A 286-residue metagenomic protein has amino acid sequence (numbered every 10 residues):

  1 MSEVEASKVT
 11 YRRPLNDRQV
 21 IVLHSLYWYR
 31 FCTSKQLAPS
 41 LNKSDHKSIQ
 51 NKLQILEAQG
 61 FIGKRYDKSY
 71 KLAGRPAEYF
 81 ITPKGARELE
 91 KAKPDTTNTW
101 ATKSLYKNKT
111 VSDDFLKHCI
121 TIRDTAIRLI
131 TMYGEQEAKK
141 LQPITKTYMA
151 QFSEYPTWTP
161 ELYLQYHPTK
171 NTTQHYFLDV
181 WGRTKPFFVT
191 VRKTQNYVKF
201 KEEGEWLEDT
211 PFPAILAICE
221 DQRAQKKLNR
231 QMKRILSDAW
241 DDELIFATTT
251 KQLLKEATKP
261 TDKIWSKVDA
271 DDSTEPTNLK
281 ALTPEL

Functional and structural regions predicted by a protein language model:
M1-K109: Nuclease-adjacent, charged terminal/linker segments that flank catalytic cores
P14, L23, E208-A214, C219-L286: Non-catalytic C-terminal interaction segments of nucleic acid-processing enzymes
R30, L41, P83, Y166 (+2 more regions): Short, flexible loop/turn elements at secondary-structure junctions
S112-C119, A126-T131, E135-Y176, G182-R192: Active-site metal-binding core of divalent-cation-utilizing nuclease and nuclease-like domains
R123, T190-K201, Q225-K233: Well-ordered, non-membrane alpha-helical segments in soluble/globular domains
T131-Q136, Y166-K170, K201-T210, L236-S237: Alpha-helix termini
D179-R183, K199-E202: Extended serine/threonine-enriched, polar tracts that run as long, contiguous segments within proteins
V189-A217: Acidic, metal/cofactor-coordinating or nucleic-acid-engaging core segments within structured domains
